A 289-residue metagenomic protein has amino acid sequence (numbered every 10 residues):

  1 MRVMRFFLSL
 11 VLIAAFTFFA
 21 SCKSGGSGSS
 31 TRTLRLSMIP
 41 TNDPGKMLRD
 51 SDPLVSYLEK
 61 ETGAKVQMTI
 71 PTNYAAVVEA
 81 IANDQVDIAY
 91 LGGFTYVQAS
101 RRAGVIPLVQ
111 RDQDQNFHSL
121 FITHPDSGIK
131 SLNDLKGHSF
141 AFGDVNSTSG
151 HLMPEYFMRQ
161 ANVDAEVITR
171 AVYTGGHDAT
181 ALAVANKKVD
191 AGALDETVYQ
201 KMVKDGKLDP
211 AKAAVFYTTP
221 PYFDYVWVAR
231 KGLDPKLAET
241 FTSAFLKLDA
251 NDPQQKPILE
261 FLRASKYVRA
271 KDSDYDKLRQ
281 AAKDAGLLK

Functional and structural regions predicted by a protein language model:
M1-L10: Bacterial N-terminal signal peptides that target proteins for export
F18-S21: C-terminal motif of bacterial Sec signal peptides marking the signal peptidase cleavage site
K23, T31-P53, Y222-D224, V228-K289: An extracytoplasmic/periplasmic, membrane-proximal ligand-sensing/linker region
G28-G93: Extracytoplasmic small-molecule ligand-binding "clamshell" domains of the periplasmic binding protein/Venus flytrap
P71, L91, Q110, A193-L194: Short beta-strand and adjacent tight-turn residues that come in two discontinuous sequence segments and form the edges
A75-A89, R102-A103, N133, H177-T197: Short helices/loops that flank or line small-molecule/ion binding pockets
V78-D134: Acidic, polar ligand-binding/catalytic clefts
S127, H138-K236, S243: Pocket-lining segment of extracytoplasmic ligand-binding domains
